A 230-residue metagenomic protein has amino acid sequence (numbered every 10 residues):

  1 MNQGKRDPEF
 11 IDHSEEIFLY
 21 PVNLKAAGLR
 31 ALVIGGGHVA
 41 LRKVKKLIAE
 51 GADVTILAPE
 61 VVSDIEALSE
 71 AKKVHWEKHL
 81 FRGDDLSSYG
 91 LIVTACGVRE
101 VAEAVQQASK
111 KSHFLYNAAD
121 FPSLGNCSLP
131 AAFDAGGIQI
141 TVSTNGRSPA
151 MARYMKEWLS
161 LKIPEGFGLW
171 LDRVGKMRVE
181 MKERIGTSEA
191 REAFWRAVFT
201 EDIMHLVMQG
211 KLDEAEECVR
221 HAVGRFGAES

Functional and structural regions predicted by a protein language model:
M1-E60, I65-L68: Hydrophobic, well-ordered beta-alpha structural blocks that scaffold small-molecule cofactor pockets
G28, S87-Y89: Alpha-helix C-terminal capping/helix-to-coil transition sites in glycosyltransferase folds
H38-V39, R99-E100, G146: Residue-level detector of alpha-helix initiation sites
A58, W76-L80, D120: Short loop/edge segments at beta-strand edges and connector loops that shape dinucleotide/nucleotide cofactor-binding
A67-S87: Glycine-rich, highly charged phosphate/nucleotide-binding loops
L91-G97, A102-L129: ADP-ribose/adenylate-binding Rossmann-like module
A118-G168: E1/E1-like adenylate-forming module used to activate ubiquitin-like modifiers and sulfur-carrier proteins
G146-S230: An accessory alpha-helical subdomain
